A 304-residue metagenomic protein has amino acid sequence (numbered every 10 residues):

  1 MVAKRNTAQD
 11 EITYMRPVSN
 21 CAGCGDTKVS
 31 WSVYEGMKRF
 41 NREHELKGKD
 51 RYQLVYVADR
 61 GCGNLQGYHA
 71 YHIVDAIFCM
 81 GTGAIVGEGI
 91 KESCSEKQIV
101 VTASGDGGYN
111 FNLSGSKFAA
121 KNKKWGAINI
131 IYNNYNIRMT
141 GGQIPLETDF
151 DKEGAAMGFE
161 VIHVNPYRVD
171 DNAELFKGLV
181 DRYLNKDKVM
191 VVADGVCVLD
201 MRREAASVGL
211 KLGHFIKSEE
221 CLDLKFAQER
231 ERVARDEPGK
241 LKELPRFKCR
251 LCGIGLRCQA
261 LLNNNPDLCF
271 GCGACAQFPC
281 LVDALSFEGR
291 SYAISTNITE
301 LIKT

Functional and structural regions predicted by a protein language model:
M1-G81, S93: Active-site diphosphate/adenylate-binding microenvironment
N6-A8, S19, E96-Q98, Q143-G178 (+1 more regions): Conserved thiamine diphosphate
S32, L222-F270, A274-T304: Iron-sulfur cluster-binding cysteine motifs and their immediate structural context in ferredoxin-like electron-transfer
V55-D59, T102-A103, N129-I131, I162-N165 (+1 more regions): General beta-strand structural signal in soluble alpha/beta enzymes
R60-C62, N134-N136, R168, D194-L199: Glycine-rich beta-alpha junction loops
R60-R138: Thiamine diphosphate
Q66-H72, N112-S116, M139-I144, E174-K177 (+1 more regions): Short acidic, glycine/serine/threonine-rich loops at helix termini
V180-R246, G255, Y292: Glycine/aspartate-rich loop-and-adjacent alpha/beta segment that forms the canonical ThDP
